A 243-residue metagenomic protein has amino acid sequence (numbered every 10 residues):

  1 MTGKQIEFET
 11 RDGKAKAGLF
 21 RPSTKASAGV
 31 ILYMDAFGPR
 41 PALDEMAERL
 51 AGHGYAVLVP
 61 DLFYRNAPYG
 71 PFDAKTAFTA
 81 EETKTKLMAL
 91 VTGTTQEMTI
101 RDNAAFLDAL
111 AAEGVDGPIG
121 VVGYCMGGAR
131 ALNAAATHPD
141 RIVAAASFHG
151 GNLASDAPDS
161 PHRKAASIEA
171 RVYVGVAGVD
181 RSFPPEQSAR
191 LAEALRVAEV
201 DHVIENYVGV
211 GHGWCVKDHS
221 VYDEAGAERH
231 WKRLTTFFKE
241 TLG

Functional and structural regions predicted by a protein language model:
M1-G243: N-terminal cap/leader regions of alpha/beta-hydrolase-fold enzymes, predominantly small-molecule hydrolases
